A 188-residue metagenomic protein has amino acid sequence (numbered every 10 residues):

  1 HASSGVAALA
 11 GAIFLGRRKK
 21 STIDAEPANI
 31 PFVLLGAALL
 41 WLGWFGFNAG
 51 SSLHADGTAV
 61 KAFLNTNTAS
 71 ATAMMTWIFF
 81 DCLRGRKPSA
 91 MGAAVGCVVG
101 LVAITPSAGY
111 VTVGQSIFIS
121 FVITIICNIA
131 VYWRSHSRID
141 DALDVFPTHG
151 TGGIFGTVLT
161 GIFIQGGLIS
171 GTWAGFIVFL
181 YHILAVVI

Functional and structural regions predicted by a protein language model:
A2-I188: Hydrophobic alpha-helical transmembrane bundles of multi-pass membrane proteins
